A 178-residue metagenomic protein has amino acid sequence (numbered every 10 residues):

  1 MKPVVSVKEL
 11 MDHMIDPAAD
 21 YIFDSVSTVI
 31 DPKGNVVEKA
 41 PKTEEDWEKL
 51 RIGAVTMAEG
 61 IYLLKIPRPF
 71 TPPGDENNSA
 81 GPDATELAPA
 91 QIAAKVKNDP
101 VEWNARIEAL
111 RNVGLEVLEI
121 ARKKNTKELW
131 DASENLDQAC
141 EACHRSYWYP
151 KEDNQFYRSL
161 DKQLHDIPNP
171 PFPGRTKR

Functional and structural regions predicted by a protein language model:
M1-R51, V55-A58, Y62-R178: Sequence context surrounding c-type heme c attachment/ligation sites in exported
